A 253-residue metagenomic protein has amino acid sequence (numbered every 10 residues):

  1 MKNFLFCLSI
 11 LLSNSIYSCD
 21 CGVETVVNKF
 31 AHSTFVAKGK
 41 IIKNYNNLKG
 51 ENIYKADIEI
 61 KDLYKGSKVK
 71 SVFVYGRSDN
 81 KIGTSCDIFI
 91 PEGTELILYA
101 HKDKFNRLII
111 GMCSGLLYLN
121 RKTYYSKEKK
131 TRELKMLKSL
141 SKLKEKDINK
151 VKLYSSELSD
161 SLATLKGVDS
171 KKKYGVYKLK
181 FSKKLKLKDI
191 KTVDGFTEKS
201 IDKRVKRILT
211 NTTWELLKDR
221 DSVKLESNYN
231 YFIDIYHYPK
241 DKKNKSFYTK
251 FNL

Functional and structural regions predicted by a protein language model:
F4-S13: Sec-dependent N-terminal signal peptides
I16-V176, E226, Y236-N244, T249-L253: Transition segments tied to proteolytic processing and entry into folded domains
A163-L165, V193-S200: A short acidic/small-residue loop/turn micro-motif
K171-T197, L209: Short tight loops/turns at secondary-structure junctions
K203-L253: Short, positively biased Gly/Pro-containing turn/loop motifs at secondary-structure boundaries
